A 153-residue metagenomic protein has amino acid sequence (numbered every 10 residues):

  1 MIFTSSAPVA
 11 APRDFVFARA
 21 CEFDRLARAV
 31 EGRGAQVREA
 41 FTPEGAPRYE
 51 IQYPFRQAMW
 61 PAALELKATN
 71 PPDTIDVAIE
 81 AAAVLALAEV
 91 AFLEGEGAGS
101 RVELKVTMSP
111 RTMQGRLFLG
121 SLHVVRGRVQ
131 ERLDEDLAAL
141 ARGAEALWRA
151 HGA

Functional and structural regions predicted by a protein language model:
M1-G45: Hydrophobic ligand-binding cavity/cleft-lining segments
M1-P8, R48, P61, T74 (+1 more regions): Intrinsic-disorder/low-complexity, polar/charged segments enriched in Ser/Thr/Lys/Arg/Asp/Glu/Gln
I2, I51, E94-S100, G115 (+1 more regions): Extended beta-strand/beta-hairpin segments
S6-P8, Q52-P54, E65-K67, A78 (+2 more regions): Residue-level recognition of well-ordered beta-strand positions that form the cores of beta-sheet-rich folds across
A10-D14, T42, K67-P72, F92-R101: A short, structured loop/turn motif at beta-sheet edges
D14-F17, D134, A138: Amphipathic alpha-helical segments that line or abut small-molecule/effector binding pockets and mediate allosteric
R28, V37-V84, E135, A139-G152: Glycine-rich portal/gate segments that line the openings of hydrophobic small-molecule binding cavities
A78-E131: Beta-strand/loop substructures that line and gate deep hydrophobic ligand-binding cavities in soluble
